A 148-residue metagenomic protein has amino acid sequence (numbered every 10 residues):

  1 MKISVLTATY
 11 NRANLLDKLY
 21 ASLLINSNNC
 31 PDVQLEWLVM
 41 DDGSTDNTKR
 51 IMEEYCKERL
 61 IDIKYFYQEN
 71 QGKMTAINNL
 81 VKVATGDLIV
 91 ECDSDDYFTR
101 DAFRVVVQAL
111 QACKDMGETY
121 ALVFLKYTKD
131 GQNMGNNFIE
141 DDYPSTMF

Functional and structural regions predicted by a protein language model:
K2-S4, E36: Cell-envelope/extracellular polymer assembly enzymes that use nucleotide-activated donors
N11, L23, D42-G43, Q71: Conserved short acidic donor-positioning loop in nucleotide-sugar-dependent glycosyltransferases
R12-S27: Short, well-formed alpha-helical segments that are part of the catalytic scaffolds of diverse glycosyltransferases
S22, M40-R50, D93: A conserved acidic beta->alpha catalytic loop
Q34-G43, K64-Q68: Short beta-strand/loop segment that forms part of the nucleotide-sugar
Q68-A84: Glycine-rich, basic loop-to-helix element that forms the pyrophosphate-binding segment of sugar-nucleotide handling
I89: Short aromatic/hydrophobic "clamp" motif used to bind/position activated sugar donors
D101-M134: Conserved donor NDP-sugar-binding/catalytic core segment of glycosyltransferases
